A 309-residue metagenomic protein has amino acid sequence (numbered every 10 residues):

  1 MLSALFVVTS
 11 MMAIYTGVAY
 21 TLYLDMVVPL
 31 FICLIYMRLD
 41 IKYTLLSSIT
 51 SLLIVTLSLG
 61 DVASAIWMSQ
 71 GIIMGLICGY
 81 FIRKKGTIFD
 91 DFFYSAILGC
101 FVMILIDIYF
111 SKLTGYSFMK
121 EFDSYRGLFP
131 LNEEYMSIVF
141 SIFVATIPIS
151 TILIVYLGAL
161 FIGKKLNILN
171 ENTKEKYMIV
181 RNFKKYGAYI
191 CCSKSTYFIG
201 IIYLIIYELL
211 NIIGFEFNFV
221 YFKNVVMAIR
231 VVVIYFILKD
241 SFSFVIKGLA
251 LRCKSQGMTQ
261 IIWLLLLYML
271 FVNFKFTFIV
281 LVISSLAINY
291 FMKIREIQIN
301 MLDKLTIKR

Functional and structural regions predicted by a protein language model:
M1, L45-I49, A65, F92-F93 (+2 more regions): Hydrophobic alpha-helical transmembrane segments
M1-S47: Hydrophobic transmembrane alpha-helices
S3, S69-F110: Short helix-perturbing small/polar motifs within transmembrane alpha-helices
A13-T21, L52-Y80: Interfacial aromatic-anchored transmembrane helix boundaries in multi-pass membrane proteins
P29-L34, V55-T56, I72-R83, L98-V102 (+2 more regions): Alpha-helical transmembrane segments and their membrane-interface exit regions
F92-E171, A188-C191, T196-L204, I212 (+1 more regions): Membrane-embedded alpha-helical hairpins and interfacial helices in multi-pass inner-membrane proteins
N167-Y189, I307-K308: Membrane-interfacial, low-structure loops and terminal tails that flank and connect transmembrane helices in multi-pass
F219-K223, M227-R309: Long, positively charged, glycine-interspersed low-complexity recognition regions
